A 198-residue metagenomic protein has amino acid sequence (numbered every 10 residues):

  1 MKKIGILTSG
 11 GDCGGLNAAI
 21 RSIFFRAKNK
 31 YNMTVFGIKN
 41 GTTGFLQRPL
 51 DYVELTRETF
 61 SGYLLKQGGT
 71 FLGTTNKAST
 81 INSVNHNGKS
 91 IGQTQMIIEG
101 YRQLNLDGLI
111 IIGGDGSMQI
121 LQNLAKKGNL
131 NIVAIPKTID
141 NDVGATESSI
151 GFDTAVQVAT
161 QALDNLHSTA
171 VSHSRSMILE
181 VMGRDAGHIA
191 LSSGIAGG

Functional and structural regions predicted by a protein language model:
M1-S9, A19-N105, G116: A cross-family phosphate/adenosyl-ligand binding-site feature
L7-L16, M182: Short, glycine-rich nucleotide/cofactor-binding loops
A18-I23, D115-L130, A190: Short Gly/Thr/Asp-enriched flexible loops that form oxyanion-binding sites at enzyme active sites
I38, L124-S149, D153-V158: Short, acidic/small-residue loops that bind anionic groups at enzyme active sites
Q93-T94, T154-S168, L179, R184-H188: Active-site glycine-rich loop that binds ribose-phosphate moieties when present
S172-G198: Conserved anion/nucleotide-ligand pocket segment
